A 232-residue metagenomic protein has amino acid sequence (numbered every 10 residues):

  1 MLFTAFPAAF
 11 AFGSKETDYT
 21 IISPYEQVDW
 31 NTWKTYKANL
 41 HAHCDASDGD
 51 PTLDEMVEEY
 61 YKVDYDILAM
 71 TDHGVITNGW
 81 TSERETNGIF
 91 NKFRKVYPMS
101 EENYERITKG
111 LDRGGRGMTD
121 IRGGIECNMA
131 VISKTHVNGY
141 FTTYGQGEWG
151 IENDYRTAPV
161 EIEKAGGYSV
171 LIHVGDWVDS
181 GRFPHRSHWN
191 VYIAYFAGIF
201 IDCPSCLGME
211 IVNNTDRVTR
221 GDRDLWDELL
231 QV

Functional and structural regions predicted by a protein language model:
M1-P7, K34, A38: Generic signature of intrinsically disordered, low-complexity, basic-rich segments and short cationic peptides
F3-Y19: Sec-dependent signal peptide cleavage junction
D18-S187, C203-P204, E210-L225: A metal-dependent hydrolase metal-coordination microenvironment
S187-F196: An active-site-proximal structural segment forming one wall of the substrate-binding cleft that immediately precedes
G198-I201: Class I S-adenosyl-L-methionine-dependent methyltransferase catalytic core
Q231-V232: Short acidic/histidine-rich active-site segments
